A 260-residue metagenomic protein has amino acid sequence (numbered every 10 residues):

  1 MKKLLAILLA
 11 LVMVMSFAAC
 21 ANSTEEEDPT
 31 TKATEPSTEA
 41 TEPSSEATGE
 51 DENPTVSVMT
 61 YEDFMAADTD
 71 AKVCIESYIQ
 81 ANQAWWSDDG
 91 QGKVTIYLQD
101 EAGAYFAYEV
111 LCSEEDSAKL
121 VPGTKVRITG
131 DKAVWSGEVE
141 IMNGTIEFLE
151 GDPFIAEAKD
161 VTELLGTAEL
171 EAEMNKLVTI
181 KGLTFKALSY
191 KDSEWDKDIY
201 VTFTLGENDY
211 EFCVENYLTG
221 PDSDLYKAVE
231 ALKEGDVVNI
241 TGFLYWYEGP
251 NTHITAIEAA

Functional and structural regions predicted by a protein language model:
M1-L9: Positively charged n-region of N-terminal signal peptides that target proteins for export
L11, T24, S45, E50-T55: Short N-terminal micro-motifs specific to bacterial/archaeal maturation and metal-cluster initiation sites
M15, N22, P36, P43-S44 (+1 more regions): Intrinsically disordered, low-complexity segments enriched in Ser/Pro/Gly/Ala and basic residues
A18-P29: Bacterial lipoprotein signal-peptidase II cleavage site
P29-G49: Extracellular mucin-like PTS domains
G49-A260: OB-fold single-stranded nucleic acid-binding module
